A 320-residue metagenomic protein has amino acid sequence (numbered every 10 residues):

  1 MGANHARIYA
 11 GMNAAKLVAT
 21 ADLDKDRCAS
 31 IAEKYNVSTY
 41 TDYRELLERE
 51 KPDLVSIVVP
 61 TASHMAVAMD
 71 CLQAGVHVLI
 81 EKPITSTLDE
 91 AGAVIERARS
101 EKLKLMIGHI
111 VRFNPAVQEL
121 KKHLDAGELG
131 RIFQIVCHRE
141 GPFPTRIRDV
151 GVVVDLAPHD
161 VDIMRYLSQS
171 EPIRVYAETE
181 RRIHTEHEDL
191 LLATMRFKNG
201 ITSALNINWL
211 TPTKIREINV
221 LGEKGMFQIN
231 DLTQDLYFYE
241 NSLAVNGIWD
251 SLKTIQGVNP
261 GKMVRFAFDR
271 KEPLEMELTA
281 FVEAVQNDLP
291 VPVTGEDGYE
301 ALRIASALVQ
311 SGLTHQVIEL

Functional and structural regions predicted by a protein language model:
M1-Y35: N-terminal Rossmann-like dinucleotide-binding module
H5, Y35-R97: Beta-loop-alpha module in the N-terminal Rossmann-like domain of NAD(P)-dependent dehydrogenases, especially those
A19, D53-L54, Q134: Short, Asp-centered acidic motifs that coordinate Mg2+ and/or phosphate in catalytic or ligand-binding sites
L54-V59, A280-L320: C-terminal helix-rich "cap/oligomerization" subdomain common to oxidoreductases
L79, T85-I147: A contiguous active-site-proximal alpha/beta segment in oxidoreductase catalytic domains
F113-Q134, V154-E180, T194-I201, S311: Oxidoreductase and adenylate-handling cofactor-binding alpha/beta cores
V161-N241, F268-K271, E275-L289: Contiguous beta-strand/loop segments that form the cofactor/metal-binding neighborhood of enzyme cores
